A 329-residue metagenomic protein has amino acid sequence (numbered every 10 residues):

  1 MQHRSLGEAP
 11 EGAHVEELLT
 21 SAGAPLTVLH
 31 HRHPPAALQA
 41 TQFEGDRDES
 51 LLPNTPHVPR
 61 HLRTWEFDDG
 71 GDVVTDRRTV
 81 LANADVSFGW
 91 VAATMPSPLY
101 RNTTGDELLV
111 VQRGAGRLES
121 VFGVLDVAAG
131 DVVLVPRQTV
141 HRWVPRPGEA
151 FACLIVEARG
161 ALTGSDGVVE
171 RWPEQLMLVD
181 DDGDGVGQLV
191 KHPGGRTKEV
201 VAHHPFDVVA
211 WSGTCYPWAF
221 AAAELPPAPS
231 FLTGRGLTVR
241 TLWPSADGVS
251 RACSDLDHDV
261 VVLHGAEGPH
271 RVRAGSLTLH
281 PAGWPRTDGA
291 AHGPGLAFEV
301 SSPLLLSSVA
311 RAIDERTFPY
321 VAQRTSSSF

Functional and structural regions predicted by a protein language model:
M1-F329: Jelly-roll (double-stranded beta-helix
